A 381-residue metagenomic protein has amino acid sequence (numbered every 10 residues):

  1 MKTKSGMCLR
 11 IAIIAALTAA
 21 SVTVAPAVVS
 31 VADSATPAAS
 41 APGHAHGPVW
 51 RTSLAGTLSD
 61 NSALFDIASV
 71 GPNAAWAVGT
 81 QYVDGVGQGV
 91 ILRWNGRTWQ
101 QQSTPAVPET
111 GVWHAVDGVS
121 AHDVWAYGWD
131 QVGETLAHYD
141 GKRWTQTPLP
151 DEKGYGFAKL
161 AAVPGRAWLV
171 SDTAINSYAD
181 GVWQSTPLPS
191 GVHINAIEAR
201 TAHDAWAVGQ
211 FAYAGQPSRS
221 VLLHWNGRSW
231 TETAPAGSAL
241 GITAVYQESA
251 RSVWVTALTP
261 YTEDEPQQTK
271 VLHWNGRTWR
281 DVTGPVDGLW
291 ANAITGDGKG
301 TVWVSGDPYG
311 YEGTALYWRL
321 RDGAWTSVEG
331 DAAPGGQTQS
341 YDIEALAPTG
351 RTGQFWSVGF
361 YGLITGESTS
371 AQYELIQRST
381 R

Functional and structural regions predicted by a protein language model:
M1-A35: Secretory targeting and sorting signals
V22, A32-R381: Residue-level hotspots at or immediately adjacent to binding/recognition sites across diverse folds
